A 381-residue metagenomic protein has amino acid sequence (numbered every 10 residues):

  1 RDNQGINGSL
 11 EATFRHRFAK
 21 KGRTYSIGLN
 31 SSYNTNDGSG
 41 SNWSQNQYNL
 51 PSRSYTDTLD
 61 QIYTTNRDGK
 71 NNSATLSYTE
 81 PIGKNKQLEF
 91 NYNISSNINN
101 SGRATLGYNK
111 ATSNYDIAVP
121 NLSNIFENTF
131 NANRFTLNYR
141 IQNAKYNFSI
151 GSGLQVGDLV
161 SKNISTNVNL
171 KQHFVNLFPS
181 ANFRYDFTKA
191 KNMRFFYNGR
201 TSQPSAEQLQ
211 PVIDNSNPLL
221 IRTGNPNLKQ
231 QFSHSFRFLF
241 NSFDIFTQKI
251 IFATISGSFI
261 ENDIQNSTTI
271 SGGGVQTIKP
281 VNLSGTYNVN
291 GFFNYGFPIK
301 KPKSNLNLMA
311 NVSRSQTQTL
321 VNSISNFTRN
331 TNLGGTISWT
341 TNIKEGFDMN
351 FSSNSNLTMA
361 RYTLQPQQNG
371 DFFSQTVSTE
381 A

Functional and structural regions predicted by a protein language model:
R1-A381: Primarily recognizes Gram-negative and organellar outer-membrane beta-barrels
